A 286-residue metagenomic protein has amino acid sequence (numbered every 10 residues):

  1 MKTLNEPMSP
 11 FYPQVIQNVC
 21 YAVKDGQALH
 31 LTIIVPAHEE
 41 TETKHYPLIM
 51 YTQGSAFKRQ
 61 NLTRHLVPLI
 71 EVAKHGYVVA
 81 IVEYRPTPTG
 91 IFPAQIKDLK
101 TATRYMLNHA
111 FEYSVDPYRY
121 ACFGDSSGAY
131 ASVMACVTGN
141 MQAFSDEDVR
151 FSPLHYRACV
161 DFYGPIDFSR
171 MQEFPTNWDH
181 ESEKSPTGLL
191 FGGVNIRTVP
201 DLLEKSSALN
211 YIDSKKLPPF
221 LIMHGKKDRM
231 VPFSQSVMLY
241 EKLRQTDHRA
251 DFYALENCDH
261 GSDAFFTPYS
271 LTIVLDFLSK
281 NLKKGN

Functional and structural regions predicted by a protein language model:
M1-N286: Alpha/beta-hydrolase superfamily serine-hydrolase fold, recognizing
